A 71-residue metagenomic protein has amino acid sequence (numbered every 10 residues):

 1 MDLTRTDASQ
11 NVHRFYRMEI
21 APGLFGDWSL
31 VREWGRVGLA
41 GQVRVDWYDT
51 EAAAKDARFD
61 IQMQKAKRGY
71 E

Functional and structural regions predicted by a protein language model:
M1, Y70-E71: Generic structural signal for short, solvent-exposed loop/turn connectors between secondary structure elements
M1-V12, L39, E51: Negatively charged, low-complexity tracts enriched in Asp/Glu with abundant Ser/Thr
R5-S9, G35, K65-R68: A broad, low-specificity signal for short, low-complexity segments enriched in glycine/proline and polar/charged
R17-R44, F59, E71: Short aromatic-glycine-(Arg/Gly/Cys) micro-motifs in beta-strand/loop hairpins
A40, Y48-A66: A short, charged, amphipathic alpha-helix used as a generic interaction element across diverse proteins
